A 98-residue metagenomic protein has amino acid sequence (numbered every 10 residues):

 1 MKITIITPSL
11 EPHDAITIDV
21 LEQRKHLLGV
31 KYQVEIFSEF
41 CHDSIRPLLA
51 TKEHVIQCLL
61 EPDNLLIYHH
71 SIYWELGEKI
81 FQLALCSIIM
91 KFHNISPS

Functional and structural regions predicted by a protein language model:
M1-P12: Nucleotide-activated donor-dependent transferases that construct or modify glycoconjugates
I3, Q33-E35, I88: Hydrophobic anchor at the start of a short beta-strand that flanks the dinucleotide cofactor-binding loop
P8, E39, Y68-I72: Structural motif
I16-L27: Short amphipathic alpha-helix
V30: Conserved dinucleotide-binding and phosphotransfer motif residues
Q33-D43: A short beta-strand-loop structural module common to alpha/beta enzyme folds
S44-S98: Extended catalytic core of nucleotide-activated donor transferases of GT-like folds
